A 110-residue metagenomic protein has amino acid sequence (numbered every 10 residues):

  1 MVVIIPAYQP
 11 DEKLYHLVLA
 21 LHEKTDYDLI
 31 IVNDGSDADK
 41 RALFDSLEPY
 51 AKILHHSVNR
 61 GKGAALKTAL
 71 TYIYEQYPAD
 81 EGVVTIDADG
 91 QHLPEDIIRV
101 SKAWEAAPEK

Functional and structural regions predicted by a protein language model:
M1-K110: Structured catalytic core of nucleotide-sugar glycosyltransferases
